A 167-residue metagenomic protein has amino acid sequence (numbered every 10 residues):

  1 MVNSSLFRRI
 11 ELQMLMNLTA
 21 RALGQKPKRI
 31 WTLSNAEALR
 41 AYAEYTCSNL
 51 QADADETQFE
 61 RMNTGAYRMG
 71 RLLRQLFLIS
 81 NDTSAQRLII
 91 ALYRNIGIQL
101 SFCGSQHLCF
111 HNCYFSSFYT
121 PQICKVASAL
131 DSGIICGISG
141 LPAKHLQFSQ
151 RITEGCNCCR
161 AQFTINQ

Functional and structural regions predicted by a protein language model:
M1-H107, Y114-L130, L141-C158, N166-Q167: N-terminal accessory segment detector
S132-I135: Mixed-charge, glycine-accented linear interaction segment located at domain edges/termini
A161: An acidic-aromatic pocket/loop used at catalytic or ligand-binding sites
